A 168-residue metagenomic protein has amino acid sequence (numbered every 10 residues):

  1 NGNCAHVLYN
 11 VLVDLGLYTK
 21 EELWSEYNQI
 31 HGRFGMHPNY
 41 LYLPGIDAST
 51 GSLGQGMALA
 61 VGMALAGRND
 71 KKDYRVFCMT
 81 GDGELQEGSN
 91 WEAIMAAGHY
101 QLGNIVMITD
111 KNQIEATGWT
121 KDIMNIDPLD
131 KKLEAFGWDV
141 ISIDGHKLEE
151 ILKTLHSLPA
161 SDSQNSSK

Functional and structural regions predicted by a protein language model:
N1-H99: Cofactor-binding active-site loop characterized by glycine-rich and histidine/acidic residues
L15, D122-I126, P159-A160: Short, hinge-like loop/turn segments at secondary-structure boundaries
K71-Y74, K121-T154: Conserved thiamine diphosphate
F77, V106-I108, I141: A structural signal for isolated positions on well-ordered beta-strands in alpha/beta enzyme cores
E87-N112, S166-K168: A short alpha/beta connector and helix-capping loop motif
E87-N90, T117-T120, K153: Short, well-ordered secondary-structure micro-motifs
G103-G118, D130-G137: Active-site pocket-lining segment
L148, K153-K168: Glycine/aspartate-rich loop-and-adjacent alpha/beta segment that forms the canonical ThDP
